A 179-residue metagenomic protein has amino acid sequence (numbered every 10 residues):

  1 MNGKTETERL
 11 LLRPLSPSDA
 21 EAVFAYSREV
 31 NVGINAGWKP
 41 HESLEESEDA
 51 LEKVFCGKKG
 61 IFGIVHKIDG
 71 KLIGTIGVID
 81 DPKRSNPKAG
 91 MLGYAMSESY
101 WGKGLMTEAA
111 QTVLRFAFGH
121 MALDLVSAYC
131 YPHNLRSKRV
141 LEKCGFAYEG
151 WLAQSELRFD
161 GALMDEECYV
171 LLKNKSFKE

Functional and structural regions predicted by a protein language model:
M1-N31, I61, V65-E179: Acyl-donor (CoA/ACP) binding surface of acyl/acetyltransferases
N31-E52: Conserved GNAT-fold acetyl-CoA-binding loop/helix
L51-G63: A short helix-loop-beta-strand connector motif used in the catalytic cores of GNAT acetyltransferases and, in some
